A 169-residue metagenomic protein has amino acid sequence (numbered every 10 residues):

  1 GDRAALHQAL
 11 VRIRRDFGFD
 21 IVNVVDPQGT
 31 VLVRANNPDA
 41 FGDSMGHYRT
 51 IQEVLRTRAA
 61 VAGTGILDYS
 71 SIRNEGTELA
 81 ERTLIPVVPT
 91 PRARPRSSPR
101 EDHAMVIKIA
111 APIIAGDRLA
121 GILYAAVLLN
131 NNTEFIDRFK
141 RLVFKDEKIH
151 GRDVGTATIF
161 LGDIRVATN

Functional and structural regions predicted by a protein language model:
G1-E75, R94, N130-T168: Extracytoplasmic/periplasmic sensory segments of membrane signal-transduction proteins
D20, Y48, S71-T83, V88-R96 (+1 more regions): A short beta-strand signature within small-molecule sensing/ligand-binding domains used in signal transduction
L84-T90, D102-K140: Conserved beta-strands of PAS-like sensory domains
S98-E101, A115-R118, I149-H150, V166: Short, solvent-exposed loop/turn segments that connect beta-strands within catalytic domains and beta-strand-rich
